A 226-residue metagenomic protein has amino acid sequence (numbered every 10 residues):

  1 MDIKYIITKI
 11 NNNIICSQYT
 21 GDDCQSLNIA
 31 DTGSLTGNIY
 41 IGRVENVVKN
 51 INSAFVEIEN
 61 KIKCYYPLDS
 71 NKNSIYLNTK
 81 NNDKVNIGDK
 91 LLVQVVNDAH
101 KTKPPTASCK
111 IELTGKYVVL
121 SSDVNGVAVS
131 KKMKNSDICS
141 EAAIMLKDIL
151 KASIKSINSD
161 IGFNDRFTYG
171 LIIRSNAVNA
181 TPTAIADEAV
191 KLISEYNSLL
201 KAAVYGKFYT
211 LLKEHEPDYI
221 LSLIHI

Functional and structural regions predicted by a protein language model:
M1-S34, N38-N46, I51, K84-I224: OB-fold/S1-family RNA-binding modules
A54-I58: SH3/SH3-like beta-barrel fold
I62-K72: A short macromolecule-binding patch
N73-L77: A cross-kingdom feature marking solvent-exposed beta-strand/loop segments within repeated, beta-rich binding/scaffold
